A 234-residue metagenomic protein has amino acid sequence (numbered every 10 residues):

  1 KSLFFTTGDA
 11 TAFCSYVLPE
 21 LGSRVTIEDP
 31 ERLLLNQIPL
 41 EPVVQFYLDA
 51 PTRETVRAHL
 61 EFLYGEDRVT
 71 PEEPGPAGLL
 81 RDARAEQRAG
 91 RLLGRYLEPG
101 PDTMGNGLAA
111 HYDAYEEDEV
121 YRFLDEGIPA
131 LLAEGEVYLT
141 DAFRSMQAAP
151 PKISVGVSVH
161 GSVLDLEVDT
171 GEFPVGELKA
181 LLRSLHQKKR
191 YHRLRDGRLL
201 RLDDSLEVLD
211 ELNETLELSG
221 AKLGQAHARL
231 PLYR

Functional and structural regions predicted by a protein language model:
K1-R234: Accessory nucleic-acid engagement and inter-domain coupling regions that lie outside the RecA/P-loop ATPase cores
